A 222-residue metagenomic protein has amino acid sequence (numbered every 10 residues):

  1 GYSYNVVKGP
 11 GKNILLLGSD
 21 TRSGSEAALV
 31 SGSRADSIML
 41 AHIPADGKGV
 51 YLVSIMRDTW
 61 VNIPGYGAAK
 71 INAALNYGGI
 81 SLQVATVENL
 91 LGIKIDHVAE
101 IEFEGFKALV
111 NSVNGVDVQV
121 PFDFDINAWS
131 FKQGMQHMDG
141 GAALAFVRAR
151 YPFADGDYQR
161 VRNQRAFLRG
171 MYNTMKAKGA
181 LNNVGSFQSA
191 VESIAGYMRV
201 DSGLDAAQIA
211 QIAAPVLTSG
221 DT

Functional and structural regions predicted by a protein language model:
G1-T222: Non-catalytic, solvent-exposed segments at the cell envelope interface
